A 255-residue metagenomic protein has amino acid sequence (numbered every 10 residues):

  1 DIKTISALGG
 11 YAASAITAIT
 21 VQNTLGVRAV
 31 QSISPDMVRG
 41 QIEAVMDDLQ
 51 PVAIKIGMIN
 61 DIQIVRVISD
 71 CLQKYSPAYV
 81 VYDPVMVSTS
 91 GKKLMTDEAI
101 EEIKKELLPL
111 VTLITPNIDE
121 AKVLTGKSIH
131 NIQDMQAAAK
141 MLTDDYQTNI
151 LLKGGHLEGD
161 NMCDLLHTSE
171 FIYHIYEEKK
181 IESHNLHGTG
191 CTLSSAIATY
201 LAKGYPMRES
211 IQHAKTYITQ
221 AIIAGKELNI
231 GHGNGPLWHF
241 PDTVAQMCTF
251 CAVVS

Functional and structural regions predicted by a protein language model:
I2-Y82, M86-T89: Conserved N-terminal subdomain of the carbohydrate kinase-like
A7, N23-M37, S90-D97, L157 (+3 more regions): Active-site-adjacent loop and "lid" segments of alpha/beta metabolic enzymes
G9, I172-H174, Y200-A214: Phosphate-handling active-site elements
D97-Y173, E182: Conserved phosphate/ATP/ADP-binding segment of small-molecule kinases
K122-V123, S183-M207: Short, small-residue alpha-helix embedded
H174-E177, Q220: A structural signal for small-residue-enriched, beta-sheet-centric alpha/beta enzyme cores and oligomeric scaffold folds
E209-S255: Charged C-terminal helix
